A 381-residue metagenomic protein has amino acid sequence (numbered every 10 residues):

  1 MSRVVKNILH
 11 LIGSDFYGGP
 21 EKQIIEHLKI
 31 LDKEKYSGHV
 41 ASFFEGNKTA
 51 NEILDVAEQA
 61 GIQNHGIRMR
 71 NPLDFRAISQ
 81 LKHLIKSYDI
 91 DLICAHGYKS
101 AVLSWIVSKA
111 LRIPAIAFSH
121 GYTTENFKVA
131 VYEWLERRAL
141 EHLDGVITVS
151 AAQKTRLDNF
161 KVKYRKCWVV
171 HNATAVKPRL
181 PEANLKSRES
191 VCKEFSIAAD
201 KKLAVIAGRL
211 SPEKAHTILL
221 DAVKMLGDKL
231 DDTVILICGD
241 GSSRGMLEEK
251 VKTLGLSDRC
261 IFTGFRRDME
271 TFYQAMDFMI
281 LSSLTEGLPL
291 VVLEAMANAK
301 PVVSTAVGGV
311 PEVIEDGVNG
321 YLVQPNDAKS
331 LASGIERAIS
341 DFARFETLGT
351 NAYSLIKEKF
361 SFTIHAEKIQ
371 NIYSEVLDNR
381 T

Functional and structural regions predicted by a protein language model:
H10-A77, R156-D158: N-terminal strand-loop element at the rim of the active site of nucleotide-sugar-dependent glycosyltransferases
E21-K29, K202-D228, S242-E249, K329-S330 (+2 more regions): A conserved mid-protein helix/loop that constitutes part of the nucleotide-sugar donor-binding site
K35-H39, E194, A198-K202, H216-I261 (+1 more regions): A conserved nucleotide-sugar
L143-V169, A173-P181: A short, active-site helix/loop in glycosyltransferases that binds the activated sugar's phosphate group
S190-K193, S330, R337, R344-K359 (+1 more regions): A short, well-ordered alpha-helix in the C-terminal region of glycosyltransferases
F265, L284: Aromatic "clamp/platform" in nucleotide-sugar-dependent glycosyltransferases that forms part of the donor/acceptor
P301-S304, I314: Short hydrophobic beta-strand element within catalytic cores of glycosyltransferases and related nucleotide-activated
D316-G317, Y321-A328, R337-A343: Conserved acidic donor-binding segment of nucleotide-sugar-dependent glycosyltransferases
